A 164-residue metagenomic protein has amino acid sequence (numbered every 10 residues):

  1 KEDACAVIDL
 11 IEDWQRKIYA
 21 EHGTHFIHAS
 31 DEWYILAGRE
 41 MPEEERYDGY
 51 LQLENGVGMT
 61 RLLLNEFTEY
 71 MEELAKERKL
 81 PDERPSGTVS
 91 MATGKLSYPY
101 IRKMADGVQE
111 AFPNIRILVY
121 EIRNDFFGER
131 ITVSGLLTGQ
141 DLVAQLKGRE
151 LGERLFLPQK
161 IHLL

Functional and structural regions predicted by a protein language model:
K1-L164: Auxiliary Fe-S-binding modules of radical SAM enzymes
